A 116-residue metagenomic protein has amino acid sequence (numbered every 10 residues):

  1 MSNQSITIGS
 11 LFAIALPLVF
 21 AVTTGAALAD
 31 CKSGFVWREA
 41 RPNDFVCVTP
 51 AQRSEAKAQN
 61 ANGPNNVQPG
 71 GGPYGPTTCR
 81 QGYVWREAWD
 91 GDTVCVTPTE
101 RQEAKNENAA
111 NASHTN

Functional and structural regions predicted by a protein language model:
S2-I14: Bacterial N-terminal signal peptides that target proteins for export
Q4-I6, V22-T23, D92: Intrinsically disordered/low-complexity terminal segments and short unstructured peptides
P17-A26: C-terminal segment of classical bacterial N-terminal signal peptides
L28-N116: Post-signal/leader-peptide non-cytosolic segments of secretory proteins
